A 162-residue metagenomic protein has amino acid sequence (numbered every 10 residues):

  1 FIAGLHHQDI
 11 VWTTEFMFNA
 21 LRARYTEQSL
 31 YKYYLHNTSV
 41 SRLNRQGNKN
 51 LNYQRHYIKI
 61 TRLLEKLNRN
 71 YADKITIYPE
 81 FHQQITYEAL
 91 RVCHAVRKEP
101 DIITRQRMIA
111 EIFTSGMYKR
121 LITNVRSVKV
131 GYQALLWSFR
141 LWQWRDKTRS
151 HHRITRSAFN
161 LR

Functional and structural regions predicted by a protein language model:
F1-Q46: Conserved nucleotide-sugar donor-binding catalytic segment
N19, L67, F81, A95: Active-site catalytic microenvironments for nucleophilic, acid-base chemistry
L21, Y25, D73-K74, P100-D101: Alpha-helical structural elements of signaling/regulatory helical domains
L30-N37, L43-A72, R91, K98-Y118: Catalytic core of nucleotide-sugar-dependent glycosyltransferases
T76-Q83, Q106-R107: Short, charged, amphipathic alpha-helical segments
E80-H94: Amphipathic alpha-helical repeat scaffolds of TPR domains
A95-R162: Membrane-interface aromatic/basic loop that binds lipid-linked glycans or pyrophosphate carriers, typified by
